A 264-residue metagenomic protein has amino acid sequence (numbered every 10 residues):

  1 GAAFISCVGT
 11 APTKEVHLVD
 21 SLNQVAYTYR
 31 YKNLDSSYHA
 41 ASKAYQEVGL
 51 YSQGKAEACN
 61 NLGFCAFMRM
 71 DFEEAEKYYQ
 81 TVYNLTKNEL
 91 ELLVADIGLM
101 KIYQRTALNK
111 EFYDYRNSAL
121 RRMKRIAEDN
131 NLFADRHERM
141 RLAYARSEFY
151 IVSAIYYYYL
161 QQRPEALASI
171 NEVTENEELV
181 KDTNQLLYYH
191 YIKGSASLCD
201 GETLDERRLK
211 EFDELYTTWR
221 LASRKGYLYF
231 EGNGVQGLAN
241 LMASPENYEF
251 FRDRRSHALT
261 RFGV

Functional and structural regions predicted by a protein language model:
A2, C7-V264: A "functional boundary" signal
